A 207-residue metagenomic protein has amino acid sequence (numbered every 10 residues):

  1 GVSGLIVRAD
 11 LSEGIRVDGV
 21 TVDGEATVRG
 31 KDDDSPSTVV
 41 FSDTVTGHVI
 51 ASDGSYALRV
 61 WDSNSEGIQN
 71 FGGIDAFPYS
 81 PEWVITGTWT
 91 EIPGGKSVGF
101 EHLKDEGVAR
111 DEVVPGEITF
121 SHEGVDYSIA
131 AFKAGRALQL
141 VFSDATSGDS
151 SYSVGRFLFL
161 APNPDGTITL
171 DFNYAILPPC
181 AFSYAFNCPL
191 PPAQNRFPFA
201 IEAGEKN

Functional and structural regions predicted by a protein language model:
G1-D32: Forkhead-associated
G19-R29, F142-G155: Solvent-exposed beta-strand/loop surfaces of large extracellular or lumenal domains
T21, V39, D43: Phosphate/adenylate-binding glycine loop and adjacent helical scaffold
V22, T46-G47, V125-I129: Short, isolated positions in well-ordered beta-strands
D23-D34, A51-S55, A130-L138, R156-F157: A short, sequence-level motif marking secondary-structure junctions
D43-R110: Surface-exposed beta-loop interaction hotspot
G73-F77, A145-S150, R156-A161, T167-T169 (+1 more regions): Extended, aromatic/histidine-rich regions of cofactor-dependent oxidoreductases associated with respiratory
V108-S151: Mid-length scaffold segments of soluble, non-membrane domains
